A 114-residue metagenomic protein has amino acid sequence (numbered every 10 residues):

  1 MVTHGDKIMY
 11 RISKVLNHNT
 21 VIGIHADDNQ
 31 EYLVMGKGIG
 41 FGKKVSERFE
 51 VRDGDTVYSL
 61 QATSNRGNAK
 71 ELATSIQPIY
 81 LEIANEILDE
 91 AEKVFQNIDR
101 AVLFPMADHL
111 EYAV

Functional and structural regions predicted by a protein language model:
V2-V114: A cross-family "folded-core" feature that marks the main globular domain of proteins
